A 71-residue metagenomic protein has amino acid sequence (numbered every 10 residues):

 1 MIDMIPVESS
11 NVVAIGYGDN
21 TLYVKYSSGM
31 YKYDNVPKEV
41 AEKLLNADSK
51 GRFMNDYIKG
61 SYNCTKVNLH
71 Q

Functional and structural regions predicted by a protein language model:
I2-Q71: Acidic/histidine-enriched, beta-strand-rich ligand/metal-binding domains
